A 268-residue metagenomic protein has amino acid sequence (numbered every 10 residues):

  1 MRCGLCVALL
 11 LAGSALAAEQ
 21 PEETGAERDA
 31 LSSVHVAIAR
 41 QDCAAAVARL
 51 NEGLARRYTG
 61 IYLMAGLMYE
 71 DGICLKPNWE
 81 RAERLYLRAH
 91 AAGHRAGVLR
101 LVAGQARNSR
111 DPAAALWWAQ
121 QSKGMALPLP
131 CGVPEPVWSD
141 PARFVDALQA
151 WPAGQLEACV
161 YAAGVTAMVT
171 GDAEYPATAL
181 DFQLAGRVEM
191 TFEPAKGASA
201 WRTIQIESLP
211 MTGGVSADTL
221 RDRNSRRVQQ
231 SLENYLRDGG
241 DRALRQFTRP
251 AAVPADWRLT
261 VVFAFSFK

Functional and structural regions predicted by a protein language model:
M1-A8: Sec-dependent signal peptide recognition, specifically the positively charged N-region followed immediately by
A8-A18: Hydrophobic h-region of N-terminal signal peptides that target proteins for export in Gram-negative bacteria
A18-A30, A44-A48, E52-G53, E80-K268: Charge-biased low-complexity segments
L31-V36, Y62-D71, R100-R107: Hydrophobic face of amphipathic alpha-helices that form TPR/SEL1-like repeat modules and related alpha-solenoid
V36-A44, N78-W79: Helix-turn-helix repeat elements of alpha-solenoid scaffolds
A39, D71, L75, A91 (+1 more regions): Alpha-helix C-terminal capping/termination sites
